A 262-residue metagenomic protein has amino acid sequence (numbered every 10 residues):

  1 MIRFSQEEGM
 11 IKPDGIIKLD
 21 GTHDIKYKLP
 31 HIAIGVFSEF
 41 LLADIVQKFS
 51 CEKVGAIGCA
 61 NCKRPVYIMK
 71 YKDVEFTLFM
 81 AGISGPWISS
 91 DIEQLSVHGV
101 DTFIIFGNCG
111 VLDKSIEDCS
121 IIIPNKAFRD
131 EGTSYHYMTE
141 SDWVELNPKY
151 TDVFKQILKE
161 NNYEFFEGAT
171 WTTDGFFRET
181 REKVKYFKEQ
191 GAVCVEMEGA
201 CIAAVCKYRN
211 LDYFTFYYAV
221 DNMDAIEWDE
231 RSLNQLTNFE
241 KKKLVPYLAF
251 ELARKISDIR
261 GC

Functional and structural regions predicted by a protein language model:
M1-T102, G110-C262: Accessory terminal and edge-of-domain segments that mediate assembly/interaction and cofactor placement around
